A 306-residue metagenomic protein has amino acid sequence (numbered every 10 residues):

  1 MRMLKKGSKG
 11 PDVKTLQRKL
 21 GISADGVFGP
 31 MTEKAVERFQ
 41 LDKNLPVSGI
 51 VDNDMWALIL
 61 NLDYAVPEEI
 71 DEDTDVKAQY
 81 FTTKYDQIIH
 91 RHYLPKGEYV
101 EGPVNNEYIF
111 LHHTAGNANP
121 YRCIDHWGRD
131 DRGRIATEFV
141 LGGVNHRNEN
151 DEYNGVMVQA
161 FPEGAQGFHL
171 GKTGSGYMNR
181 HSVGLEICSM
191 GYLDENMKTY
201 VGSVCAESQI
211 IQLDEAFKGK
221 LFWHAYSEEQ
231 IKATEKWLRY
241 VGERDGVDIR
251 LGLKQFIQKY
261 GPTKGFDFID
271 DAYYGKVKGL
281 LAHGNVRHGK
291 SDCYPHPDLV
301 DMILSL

Functional and structural regions predicted by a protein language model:
M1-G7, I22-A24, L45-P46, G171-K172 (+1 more regions): Second-shell loop/turn segments in exported
R2-N61, Y273: Short acidic, glycine/serine/threonine-rich helix-capping segments at coil-helix boundaries
K9, A115-G116, V286-R287: Short polar catalytic/cofactor-binding loops
D42-S48, Y64-E68, R287-D292: Secretory-pathway/luminal and periplasmic proteins that interact with or process carbohydrate-rich
A57, L62-D86: Intrinsically disordered, low-complexity, Pro/Ser/Thr/Asn/Gly/Ala-rich spacer/linker segments adjacent to signal
I70-Y80, G191-L306: Basic/polar, cationic surfaces and motifs that engage anionic cell-wall and phosphate/carboxylate ligands
T82-D248: Active-site-adjacent loop/helix surface patches within enzyme catalytic domains that shape the substrate-binding cleft
